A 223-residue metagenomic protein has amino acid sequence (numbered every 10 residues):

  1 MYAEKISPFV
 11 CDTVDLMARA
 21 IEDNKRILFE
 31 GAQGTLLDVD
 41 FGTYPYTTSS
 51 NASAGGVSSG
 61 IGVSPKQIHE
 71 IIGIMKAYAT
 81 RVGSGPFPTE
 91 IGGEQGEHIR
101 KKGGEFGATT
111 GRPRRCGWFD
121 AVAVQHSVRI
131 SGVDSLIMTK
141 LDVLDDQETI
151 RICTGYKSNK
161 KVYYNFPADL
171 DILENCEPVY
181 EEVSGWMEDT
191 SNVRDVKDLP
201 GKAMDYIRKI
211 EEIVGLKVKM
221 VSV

Functional and structural regions predicted by a protein language model:
M1-V223: Non-transmembrane, aqueous-exposed alpha-helical and coiled segments at domain scale
